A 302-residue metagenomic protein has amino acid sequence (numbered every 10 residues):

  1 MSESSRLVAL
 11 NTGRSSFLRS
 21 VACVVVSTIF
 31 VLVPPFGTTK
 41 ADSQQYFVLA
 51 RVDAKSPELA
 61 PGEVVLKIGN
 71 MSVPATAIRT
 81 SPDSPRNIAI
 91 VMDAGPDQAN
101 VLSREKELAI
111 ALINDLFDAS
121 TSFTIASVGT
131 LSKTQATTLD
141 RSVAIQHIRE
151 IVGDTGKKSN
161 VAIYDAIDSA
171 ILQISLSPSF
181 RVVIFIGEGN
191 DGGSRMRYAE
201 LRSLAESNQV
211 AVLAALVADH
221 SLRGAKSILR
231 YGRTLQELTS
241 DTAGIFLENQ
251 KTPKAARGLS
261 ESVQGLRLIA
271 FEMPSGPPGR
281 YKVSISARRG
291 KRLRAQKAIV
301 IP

Functional and structural regions predicted by a protein language model:
M1-L18: N-terminal secretory signal peptides that target proteins for export/translocation
S20-V33: Bacterial N-terminal signal peptides
F36-D97, K106-A109: Eukaryote-biased intrinsically disordered, low-complexity acidic regions enriched in Ser/Thr/Pro
D42-Y46, A50, E237-S240, N249-P302: C-terminal "exit" segments of structured domains
V64, M92-A94, I125, A170 (+3 more regions): DG-centered beta-turn motif at the end of beta-strands
S81-T137, A166-I167, R181-I186: Von Willebrand factor
K133-A136, V143-R181, G192-G193, L216-R223 (+1 more regions): Von Willebrand factor
G189-Q236, D241: VWA/integrin I-like adhesion module and closely mimicked acidic/polar interface patches used
